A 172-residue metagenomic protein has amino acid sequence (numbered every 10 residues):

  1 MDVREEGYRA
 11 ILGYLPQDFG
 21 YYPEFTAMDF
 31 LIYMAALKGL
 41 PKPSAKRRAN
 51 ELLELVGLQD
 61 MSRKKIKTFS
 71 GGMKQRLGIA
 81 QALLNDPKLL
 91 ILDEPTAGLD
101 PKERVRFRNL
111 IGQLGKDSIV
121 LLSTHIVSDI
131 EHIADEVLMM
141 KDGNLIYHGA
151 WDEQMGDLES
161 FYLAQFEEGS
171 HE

Functional and structural regions predicted by a protein language model:
I32, A36, P43-M61: Conserved ABC ATPase "signature" region
K65-F69: Conserved ABC ATPase signature
L84-K88: A short, proline-enriched helix->beta-strand linker immediately N-terminal to the Walker B motif in ABC-type P-loop
L90-D93: Catalytic Walker B motif of ABC-type/P-loop ATPase nucleotide-binding domains
T96-A97, V127: Short loop immediately C-terminal to the Walker-B catalytic DE motif in ABC-type ATPase nucleotide-binding domains
R104-K116: Helical segment within the ABC ATPase nucleotide-binding domain
